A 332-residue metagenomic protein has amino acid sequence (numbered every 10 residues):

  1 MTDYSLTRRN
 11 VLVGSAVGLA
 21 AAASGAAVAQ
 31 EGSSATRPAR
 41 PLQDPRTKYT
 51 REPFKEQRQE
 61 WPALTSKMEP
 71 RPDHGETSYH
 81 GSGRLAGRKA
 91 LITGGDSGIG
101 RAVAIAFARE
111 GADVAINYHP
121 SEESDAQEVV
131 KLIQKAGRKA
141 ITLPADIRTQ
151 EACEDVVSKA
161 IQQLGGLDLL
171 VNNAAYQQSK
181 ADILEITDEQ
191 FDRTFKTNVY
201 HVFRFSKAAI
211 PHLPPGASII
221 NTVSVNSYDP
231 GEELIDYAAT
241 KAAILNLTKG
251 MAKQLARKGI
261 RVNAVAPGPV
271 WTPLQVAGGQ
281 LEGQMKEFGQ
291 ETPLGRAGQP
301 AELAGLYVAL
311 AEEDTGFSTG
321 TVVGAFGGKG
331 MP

Functional and structural regions predicted by a protein language model:
T2-G18: N-terminal secretory signal peptides and thylakoid transit peptides that target proteins across membranes
A35-F54, R58-P62, M68-R71, A264 (+2 more regions): C-terminal helical subdomain
M68, E76-T77, K180, D229 (+2 more regions): Short C-terminal tail/terminal secondary-structure segment of NAD(P)H-dependent dehydrogenase/reductase domains
E154, A175-D192, P211, E233-D236 (+1 more regions): Conserved mid-core segment of classical short-chain dehydrogenase/reductases
A175-Q177, I220-A243, T248-R257, P269-V270: Catalytic loop of short-chain dehydrogenase/reductase
L184-F203, I220, I244, L294: Catalytic Tyr-X3-Lys loop
P211-H212, K253-Q254, G316: Alpha-helical segment proximal to the catalytic Tyr-Lys
A256, R261, S318-G320: Short, small/polar-rich loop/turn modules that mediate ligand/substrate recognition or access, typified
